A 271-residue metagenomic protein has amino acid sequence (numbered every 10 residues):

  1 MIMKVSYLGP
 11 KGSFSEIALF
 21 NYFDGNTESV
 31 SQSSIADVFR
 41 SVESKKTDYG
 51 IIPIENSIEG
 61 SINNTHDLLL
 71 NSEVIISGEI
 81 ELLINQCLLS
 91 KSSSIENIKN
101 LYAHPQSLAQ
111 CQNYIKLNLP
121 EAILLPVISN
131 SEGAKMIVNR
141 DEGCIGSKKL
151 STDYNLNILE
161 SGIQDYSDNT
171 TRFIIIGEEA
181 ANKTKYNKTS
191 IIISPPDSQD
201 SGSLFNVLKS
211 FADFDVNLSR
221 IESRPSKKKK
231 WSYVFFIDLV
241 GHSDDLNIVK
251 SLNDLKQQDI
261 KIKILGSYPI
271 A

Functional and structural regions predicted by a protein language model:
M1-A271: Domain-level signature for soluble enzymes in the chorismate/prephenate branch of the shikimate pathway
